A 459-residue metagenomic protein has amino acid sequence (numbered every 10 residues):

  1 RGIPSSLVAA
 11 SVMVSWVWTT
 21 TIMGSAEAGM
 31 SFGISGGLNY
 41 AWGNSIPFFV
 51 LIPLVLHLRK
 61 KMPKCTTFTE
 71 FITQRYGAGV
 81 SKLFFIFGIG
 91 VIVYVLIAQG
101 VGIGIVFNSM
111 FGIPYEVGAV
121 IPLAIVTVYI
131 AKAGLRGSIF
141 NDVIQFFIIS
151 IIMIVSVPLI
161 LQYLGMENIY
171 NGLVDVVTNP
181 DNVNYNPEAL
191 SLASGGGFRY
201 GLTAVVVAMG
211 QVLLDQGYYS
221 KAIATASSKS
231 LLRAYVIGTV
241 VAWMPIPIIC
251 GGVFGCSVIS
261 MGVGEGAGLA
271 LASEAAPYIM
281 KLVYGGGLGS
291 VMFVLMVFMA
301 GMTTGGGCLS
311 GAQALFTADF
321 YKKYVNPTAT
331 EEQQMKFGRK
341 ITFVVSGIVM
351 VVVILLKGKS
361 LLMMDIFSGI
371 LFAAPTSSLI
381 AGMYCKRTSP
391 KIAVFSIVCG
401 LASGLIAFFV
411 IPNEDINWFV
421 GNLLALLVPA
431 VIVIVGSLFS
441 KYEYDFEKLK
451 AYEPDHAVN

Functional and structural regions predicted by a protein language model:
R1-K64, V206-V207, Y218-E265, K281-T304: Membrane-interface helix-loop-helix modules in multi-pass membrane proteins
E27-W42, G100-E116, R136-Q145, E332-G338 (+4 more regions): Transmembrane helix-loop boundary segments of multi-pass membrane transporters
L38-A131, T203-A208, M299-G307, G338: Helix-loop-helix module between adjacent transmembrane segments
P63-T73, G134-I144, L214-P247, E265-G268 (+4 more regions): Hydrophobic, small-residue-rich membrane helices and short re-entrant helix-turn-helix hairpins that build
R75-K82, V93, A314-K357: Loop-to-transmembrane helix boundary motifs in multi-pass membrane proteins
I86-A98, I148-Q162, F198-L213, S228-M261 (+3 more regions): Selective recognition of specific alpha-helical transmembrane segments in multi-pass small-molecule
I92-G100, G104, M110-I121, I125-A131 (+5 more regions): Hydrophobic alpha-helical segments and their helix-loop junctions in multi-pass secondary transporters
K322-K323, E414-N459: Terminal cytosolic tails of multi-pass membrane transporters, especially the segment immediately following the final
